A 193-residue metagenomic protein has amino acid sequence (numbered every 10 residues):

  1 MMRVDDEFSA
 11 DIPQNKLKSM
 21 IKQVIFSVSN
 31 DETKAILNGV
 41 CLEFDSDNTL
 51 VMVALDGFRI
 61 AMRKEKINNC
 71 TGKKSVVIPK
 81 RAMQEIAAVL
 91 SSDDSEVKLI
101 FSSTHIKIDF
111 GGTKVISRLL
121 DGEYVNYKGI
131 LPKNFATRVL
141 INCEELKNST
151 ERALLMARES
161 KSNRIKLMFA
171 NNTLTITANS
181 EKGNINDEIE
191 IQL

Functional and structural regions predicted by a protein language model:
M1-L193: Structural preference for solvent-exposed beta-strand-turn elements and adjacent flexible terminal/loop segments within
